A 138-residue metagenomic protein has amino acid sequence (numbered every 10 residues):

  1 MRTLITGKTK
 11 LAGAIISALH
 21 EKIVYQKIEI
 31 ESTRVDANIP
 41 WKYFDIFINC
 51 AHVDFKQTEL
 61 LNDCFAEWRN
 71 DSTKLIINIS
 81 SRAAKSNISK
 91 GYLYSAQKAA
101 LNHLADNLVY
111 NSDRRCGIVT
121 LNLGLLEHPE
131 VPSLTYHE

Functional and structural regions predicted by a protein language model:
M1-Y25: Canonical Rossmann dinucleotide-binding motif of NAD(H)/NADP(H)-dependent dehydrogenases/reductases, specifically
L4-T6, I48-C50, L75-S81, G117-N122: Structural signature of the Rossmann-like NAD(P)-dependent dehydrogenase/reductase core
K22-I39, H52-L60: Adenosine-cofactor binding site in Rossmann-like domains, unifying the SAM/SAH pocket of S-adenosylmethionine-dependent
Y43-F44, T73: Local beta-strand N-terminus motif with an aromatic residue
V53-I76: NAD(P)-cofactor binding segment of oxidoreductase domains
T58-L60, I88-K90, V131-S133: Conserved catalytic-core motifs of eukaryotic protein kinase domains, centered on the activation segment
R69-D113, G124-H128: Catalytic loop of short-chain dehydrogenase/reductase
T120-L121, P132-E138: C-terminal helical subdomain
